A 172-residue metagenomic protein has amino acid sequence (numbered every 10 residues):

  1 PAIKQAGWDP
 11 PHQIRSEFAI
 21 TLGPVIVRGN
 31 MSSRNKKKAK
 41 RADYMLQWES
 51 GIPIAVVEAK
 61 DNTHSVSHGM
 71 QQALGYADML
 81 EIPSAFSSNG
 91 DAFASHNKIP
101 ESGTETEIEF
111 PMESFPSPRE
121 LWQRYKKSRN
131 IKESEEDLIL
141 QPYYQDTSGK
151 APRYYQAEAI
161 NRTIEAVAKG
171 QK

Functional and structural regions predicted by a protein language model:
P1-K172: ATP-dependent helicase/translocase motor core
